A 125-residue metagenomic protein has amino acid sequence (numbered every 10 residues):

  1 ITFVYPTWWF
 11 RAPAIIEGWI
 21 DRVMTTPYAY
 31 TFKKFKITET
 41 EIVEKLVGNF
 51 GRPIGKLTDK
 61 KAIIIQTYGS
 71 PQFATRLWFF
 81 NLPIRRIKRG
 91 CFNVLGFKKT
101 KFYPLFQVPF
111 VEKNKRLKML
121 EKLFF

Functional and structural regions predicted by a protein language model:
I1-K88: Helix-loop-strand module that forms the ligand-binding subsite of alpha/beta enzymes
A74-F125: Glycine-rich phosphate/pyrophosphate-binding loop and the adjoining helix
